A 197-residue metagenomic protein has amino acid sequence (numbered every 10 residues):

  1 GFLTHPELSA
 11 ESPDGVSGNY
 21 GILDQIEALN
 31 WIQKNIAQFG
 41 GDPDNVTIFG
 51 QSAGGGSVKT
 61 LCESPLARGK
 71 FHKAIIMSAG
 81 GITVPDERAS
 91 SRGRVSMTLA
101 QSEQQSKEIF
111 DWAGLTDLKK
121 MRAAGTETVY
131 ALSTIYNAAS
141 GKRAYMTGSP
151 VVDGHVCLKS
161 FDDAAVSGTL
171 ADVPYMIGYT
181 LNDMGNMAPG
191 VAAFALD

Functional and structural regions predicted by a protein language model:
G1-I26, K34-Q38, D86-S90: Cap/lid segment of the alpha/beta-hydrolase catalytic domain
L29, K59-E63: Short, hydrophobic alpha-helix immediately C-terminal to the catalytic nucleophile
I32, F39-S52: Alpha/beta-hydrolase fold nucleophile elbow
I36, P65-L66: Active-site catalytic pocket residues across diverse enzymes, especially alpha/beta-hydrolases
G41-D44, F71, L115-L118: Short secondary-structure junction motifs
G54-V58: Catalytic nucleophile loop
K59, R68, M77-S78, I82-D197: Substrate-access "cap/lid" subdomains that shape and gate the entrance to catalytic or ligand-binding pockets
